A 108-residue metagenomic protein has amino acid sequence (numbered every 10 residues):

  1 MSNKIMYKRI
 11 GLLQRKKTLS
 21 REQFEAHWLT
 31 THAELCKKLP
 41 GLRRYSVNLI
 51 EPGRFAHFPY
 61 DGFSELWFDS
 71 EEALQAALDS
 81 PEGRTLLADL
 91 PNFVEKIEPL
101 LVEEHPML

Functional and structural regions predicted by a protein language model:
M1-L108: Macromolecular interaction modules
